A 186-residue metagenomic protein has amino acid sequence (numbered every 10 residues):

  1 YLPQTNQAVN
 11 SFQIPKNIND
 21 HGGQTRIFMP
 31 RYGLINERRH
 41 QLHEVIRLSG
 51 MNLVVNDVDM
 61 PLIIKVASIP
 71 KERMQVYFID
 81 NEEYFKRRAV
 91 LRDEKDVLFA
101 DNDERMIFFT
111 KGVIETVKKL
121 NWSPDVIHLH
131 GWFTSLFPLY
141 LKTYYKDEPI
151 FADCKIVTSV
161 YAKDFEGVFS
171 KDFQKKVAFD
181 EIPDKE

Functional and structural regions predicted by a protein language model:
Y1-E186: Catalytic cores of nucleotide-sugar-dependent glycosyltransferases that transfer UDP/GDP/TDP-activated
